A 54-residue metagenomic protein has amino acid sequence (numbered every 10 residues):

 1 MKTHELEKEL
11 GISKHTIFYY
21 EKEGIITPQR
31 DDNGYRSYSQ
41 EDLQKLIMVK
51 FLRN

Functional and structural regions predicted by a protein language model:
M1-N54: Basic helix-turn-helix/winged-helix DNA-binding cores and closely related short helical interaction motifs
